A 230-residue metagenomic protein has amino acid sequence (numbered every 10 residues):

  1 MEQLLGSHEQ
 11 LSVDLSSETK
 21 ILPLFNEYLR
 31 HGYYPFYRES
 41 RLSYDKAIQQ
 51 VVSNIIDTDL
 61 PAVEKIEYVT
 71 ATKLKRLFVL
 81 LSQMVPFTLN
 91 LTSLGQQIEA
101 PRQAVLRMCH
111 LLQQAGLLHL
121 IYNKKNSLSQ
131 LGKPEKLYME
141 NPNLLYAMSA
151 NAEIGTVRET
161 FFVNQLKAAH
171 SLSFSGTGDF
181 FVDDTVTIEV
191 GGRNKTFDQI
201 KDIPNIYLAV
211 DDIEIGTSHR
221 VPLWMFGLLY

Functional and structural regions predicted by a protein language model:
L4-V51: Amphipathic alpha-helical "lid/sensor" segments that cap RecA-like P-loop NTPase cores
S17, N26, L128-S129, D198: Short secondary-structure boundary/capping segments
F36-G176: Accessory nucleic acid-recognition modules appended to NTPase machines
L131, F181-V182, K201-D202: A structural signal for short secondary-structure junctions
L166, F180-G192, T196: Conserved catalytic cores of phosphodiester-cleaving nucleases, focusing on short active-site segments
S175-T177, G191-Y230: Catalytic cores of nucleic-acid endonucleases
